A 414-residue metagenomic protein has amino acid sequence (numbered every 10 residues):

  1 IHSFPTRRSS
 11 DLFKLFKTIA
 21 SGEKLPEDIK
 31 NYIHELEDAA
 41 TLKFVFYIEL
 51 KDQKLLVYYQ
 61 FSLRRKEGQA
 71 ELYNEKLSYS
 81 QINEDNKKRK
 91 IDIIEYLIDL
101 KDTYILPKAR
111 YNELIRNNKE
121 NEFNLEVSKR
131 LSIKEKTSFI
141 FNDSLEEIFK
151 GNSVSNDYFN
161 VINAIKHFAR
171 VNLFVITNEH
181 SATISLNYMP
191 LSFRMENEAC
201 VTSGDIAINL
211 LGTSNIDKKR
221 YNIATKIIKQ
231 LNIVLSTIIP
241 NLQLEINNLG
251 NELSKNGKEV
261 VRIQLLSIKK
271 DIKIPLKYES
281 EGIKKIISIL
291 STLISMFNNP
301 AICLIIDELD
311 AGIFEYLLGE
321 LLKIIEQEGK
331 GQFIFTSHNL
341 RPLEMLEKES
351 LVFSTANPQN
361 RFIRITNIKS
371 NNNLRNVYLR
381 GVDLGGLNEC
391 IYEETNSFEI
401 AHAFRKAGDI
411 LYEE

Functional and structural regions predicted by a protein language model:
S3, R7-E27, I227, G257-T395 (+1 more regions): Switch/communication elements of ASCE P-loop NTPase nucleotide-binding domains
S10-G68: Conserved P-loop NTP-binding catalytic core
L36-L42, K66-N74, N256-I263, E347-E349: A short, compositionally biased
F44-D52, Y79-Q81, S267-K270, A356: Short acidic, glycine-rich loop/turn motifs
L50-L55, E67-A70, S254-E259, P358-R361: Short, solvent-exposed loop/turn segments that connect beta-strands within catalytic domains and beta-strand-rich
K54-R65, R89, I94, L244-N247: Broad, structure-driven detector of short, well-ordered beta-strand segments within folded domains
R64-T237: Electropositive, glycine-dotted interaction segments that contact anionic polymers or phosphate-rich ligands
S203-Y278, E393-S397, H402-E414: Extended helical coiled-coil dimerization/tether regions that scaffold and oligomerize large DNA-maintenance assemblies
